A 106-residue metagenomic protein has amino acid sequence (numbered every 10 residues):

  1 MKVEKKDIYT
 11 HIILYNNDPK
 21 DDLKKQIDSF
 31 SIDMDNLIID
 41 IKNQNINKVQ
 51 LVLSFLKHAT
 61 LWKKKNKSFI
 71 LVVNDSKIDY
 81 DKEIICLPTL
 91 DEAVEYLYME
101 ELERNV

Functional and structural regions predicted by a protein language model:
K2-V106: Amphipathic, Lys/Arg-enriched alpha-helical "gate/interface" segment within cytosolic domains that mediates
